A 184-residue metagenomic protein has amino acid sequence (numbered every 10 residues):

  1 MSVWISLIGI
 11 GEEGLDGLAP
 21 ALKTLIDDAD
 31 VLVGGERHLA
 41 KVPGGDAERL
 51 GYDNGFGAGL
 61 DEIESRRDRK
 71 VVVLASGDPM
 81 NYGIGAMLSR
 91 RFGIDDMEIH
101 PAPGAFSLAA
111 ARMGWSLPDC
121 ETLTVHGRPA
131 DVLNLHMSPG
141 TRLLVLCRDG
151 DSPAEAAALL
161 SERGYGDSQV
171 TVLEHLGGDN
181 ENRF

Functional and structural regions predicted by a protein language model:
M1-L108, H126-M137: Class I S-adenosyl-L-methionine
S2-L7, P20-K23, R69-V71, S138-F184: A contiguous loop/helix-start segment that scaffolds small-molecule binding in enzyme catalytic cores
A86, R90, A111, A158 (+1 more regions): Short, well-ordered alpha-helices that flank and scaffold nucleotide-derived cofactor binding pockets
R90, W115-P118, H136-R142: Acidic/polar active-site rim loop that often engages polyanionic ligands
F92-M97, W115-D119, R163-S168: A short alpha->loop->secondary-structure connector
D96, D119-T124, G140-R148: Flexible, glycine/proline-enriched loop segments at strand-loop-helix junctions that form or flank small-ligand binding
S107-W115, N180-F184: Glycine-rich, charge-decorated loop segments at or immediately adjacent to ligand/cofactor-binding or catalytic sites
A110-R128: Generic detector of solvent-exposed, compositionally biased contiguous segments
